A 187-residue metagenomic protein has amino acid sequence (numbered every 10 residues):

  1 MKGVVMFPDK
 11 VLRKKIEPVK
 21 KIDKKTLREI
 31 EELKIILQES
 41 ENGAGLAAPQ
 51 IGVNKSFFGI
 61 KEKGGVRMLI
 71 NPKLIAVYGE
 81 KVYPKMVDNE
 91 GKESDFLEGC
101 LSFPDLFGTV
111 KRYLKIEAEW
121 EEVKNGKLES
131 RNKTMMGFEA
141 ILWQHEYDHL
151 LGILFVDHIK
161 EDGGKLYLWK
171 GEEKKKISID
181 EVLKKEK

Functional and structural regions predicted by a protein language model:
M1-K187: Positively charged
